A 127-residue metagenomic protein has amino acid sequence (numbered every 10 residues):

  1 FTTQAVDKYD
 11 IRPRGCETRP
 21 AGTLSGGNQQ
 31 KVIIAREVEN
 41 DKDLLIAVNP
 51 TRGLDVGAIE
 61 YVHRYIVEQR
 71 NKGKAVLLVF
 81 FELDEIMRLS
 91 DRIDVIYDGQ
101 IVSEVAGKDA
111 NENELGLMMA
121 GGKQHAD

Functional and structural regions predicted by a protein language model:
F1-D127: Glycine-rich phosphate-binding loops of nucleotide-dependent enzymes
